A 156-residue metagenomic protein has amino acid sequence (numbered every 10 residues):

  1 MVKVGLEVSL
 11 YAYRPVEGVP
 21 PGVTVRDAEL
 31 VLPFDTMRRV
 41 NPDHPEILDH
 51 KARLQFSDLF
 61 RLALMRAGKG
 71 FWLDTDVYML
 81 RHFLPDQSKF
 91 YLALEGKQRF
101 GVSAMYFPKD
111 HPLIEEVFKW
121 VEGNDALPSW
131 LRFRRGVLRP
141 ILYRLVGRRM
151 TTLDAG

Functional and structural regions predicted by a protein language model:
M1-D58, L73-G156: Glycosyltransferase-associated regions of secretory-pathway enzymes, highlighting luminal stem/catalytic domains
D58-G68: Small-residue hinge/turn detector
